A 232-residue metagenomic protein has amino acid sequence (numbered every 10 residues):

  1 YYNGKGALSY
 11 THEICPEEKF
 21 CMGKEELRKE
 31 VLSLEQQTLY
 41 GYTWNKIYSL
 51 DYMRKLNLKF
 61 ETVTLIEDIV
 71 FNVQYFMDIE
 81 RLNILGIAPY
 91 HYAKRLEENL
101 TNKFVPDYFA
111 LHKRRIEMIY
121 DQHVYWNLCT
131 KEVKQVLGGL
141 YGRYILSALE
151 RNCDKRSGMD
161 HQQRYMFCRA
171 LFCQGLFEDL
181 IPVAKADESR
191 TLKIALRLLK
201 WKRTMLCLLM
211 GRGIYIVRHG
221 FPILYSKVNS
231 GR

Functional and structural regions predicted by a protein language model:
Y1-D107: Donor-binding/catalytic cores of nucleotide-activated saccharide and glycerol-phosphate transferases/polymerases
M22-G23, S49, V105, T130 (+3 more regions): Helix N-cap and loop-to-helix transition residues
E26-E30, E132, F167: Exposed alpha-helical structural elements
Y42-T43, R54, G142-E150: Catalytic core and acceptor-binding pocket of nucleotide-sugar-dependent glycosyltransferases
V73, G139-R143: Non-catalytic, well-ordered alpha-helical scaffold segments
I87-L96, N102-K131, Y144-D179: Catalytic core of nucleotide-sugar-dependent glycosyltransferases
T130-G139: All-alpha amphipathic helical-bundle segments outside canonical DNA-binding/catalytic cores that form hydrophobic
D154-R232: Membrane-interface aromatic/basic loop that binds lipid-linked glycans or pyrophosphate carriers, typified by
